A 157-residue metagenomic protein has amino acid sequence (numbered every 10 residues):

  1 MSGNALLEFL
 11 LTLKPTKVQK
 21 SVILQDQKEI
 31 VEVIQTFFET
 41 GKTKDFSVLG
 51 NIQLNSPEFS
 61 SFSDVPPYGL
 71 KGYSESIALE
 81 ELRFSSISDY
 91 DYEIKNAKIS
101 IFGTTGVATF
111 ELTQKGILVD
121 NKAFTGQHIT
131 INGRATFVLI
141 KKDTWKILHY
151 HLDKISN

Functional and structural regions predicted by a protein language model:
M1-I52: Short, low-complexity N-terminal intrinsically disordered segments enriched in polar/charged residues
S2-T12, T130-N157: Short beta-strand edge/turn micro-motifs at domain boundaries
K28, F46-I101: A solvent-exposed, acidic/Ser-Thr-rich amphipathic alpha-helical stretch
Q53, E111-Q114, H151: A mature extracytoplasmic/lumenal domain signature
S86-I87, K115-H128: Short, cysteine-centered beta-strand-loop-beta hairpins and adjacent loop/turn segments enriched in charged/polar
Y92-K95, T109, T130-A135: Short, surface-exposed coil-to-beta transition loops
I99-A108, L139-K146: A short, structured loop/turn motif at beta-sheet edges
T104-G116, D120: A short hydrophobic beta-strand element
